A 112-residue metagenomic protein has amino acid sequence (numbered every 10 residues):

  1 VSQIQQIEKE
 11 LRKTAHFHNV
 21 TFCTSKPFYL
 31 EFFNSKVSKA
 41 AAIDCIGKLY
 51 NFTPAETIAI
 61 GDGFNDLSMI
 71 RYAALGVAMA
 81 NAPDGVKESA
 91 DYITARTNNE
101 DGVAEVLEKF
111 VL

Functional and structural regions predicted by a protein language model:
V1-I60: Conserved acidic, metal-coordinating active-site core of Asp-based, Mg2+-dependent phosphoryl-transfer enzymes
S2, S38, N65, D84-G85 (+1 more regions): Short alpha-helical
T14-V20, Y92-V103: Short, charged helix-to-loop "capping" segments that act as catalytic/coupling loops
I43, E56-A95: Acidic, Mg2+-coordinating phosphoryl-transfer loop and its flanking beta/alpha structural elements, shared across
D84, A95-L112: Glycine-rich phosphate-binding/hydrolytic loop that grips phosphoryl groups
